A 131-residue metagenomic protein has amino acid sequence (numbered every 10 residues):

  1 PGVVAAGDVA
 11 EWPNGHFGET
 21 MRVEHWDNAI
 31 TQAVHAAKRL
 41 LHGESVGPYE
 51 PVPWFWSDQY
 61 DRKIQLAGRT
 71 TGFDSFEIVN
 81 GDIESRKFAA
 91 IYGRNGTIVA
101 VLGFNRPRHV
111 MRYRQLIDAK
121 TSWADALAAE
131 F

Functional and structural regions predicted by a protein language model:
P1: Rossmann-fold NAD(P)-binding glycine/threonine-rich loop
A5-A6: A structural signal for the hydrophobic beta-strands that form the central parallel beta-sheet of Rossmann-like
V9-P107: Mid-to-C-terminal Rossmann-like scaffold of FAD/NAD(P)H-dependent oxidoreductases
T97-A100, P107-A119, W123: An anion-binding loop in the catalytic cleft
S122-F131: Cysteine/selenocysteine-centered motifs that mediate thiol-based redox chemistry or coordinate metal-sulfur cofactors
